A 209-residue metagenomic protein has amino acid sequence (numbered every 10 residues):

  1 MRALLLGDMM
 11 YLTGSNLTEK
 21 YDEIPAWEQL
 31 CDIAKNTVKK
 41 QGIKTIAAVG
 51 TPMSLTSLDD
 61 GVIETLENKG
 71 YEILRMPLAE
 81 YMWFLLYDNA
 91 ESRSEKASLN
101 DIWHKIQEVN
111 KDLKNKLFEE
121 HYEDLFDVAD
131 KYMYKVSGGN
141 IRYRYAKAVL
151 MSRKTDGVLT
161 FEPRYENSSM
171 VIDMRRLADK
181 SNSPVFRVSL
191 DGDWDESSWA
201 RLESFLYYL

Functional and structural regions predicted by a protein language model:
M1-L209: An N-terminal assembly and electron-transfer interface module characteristic of large anaerobic redox and radical
